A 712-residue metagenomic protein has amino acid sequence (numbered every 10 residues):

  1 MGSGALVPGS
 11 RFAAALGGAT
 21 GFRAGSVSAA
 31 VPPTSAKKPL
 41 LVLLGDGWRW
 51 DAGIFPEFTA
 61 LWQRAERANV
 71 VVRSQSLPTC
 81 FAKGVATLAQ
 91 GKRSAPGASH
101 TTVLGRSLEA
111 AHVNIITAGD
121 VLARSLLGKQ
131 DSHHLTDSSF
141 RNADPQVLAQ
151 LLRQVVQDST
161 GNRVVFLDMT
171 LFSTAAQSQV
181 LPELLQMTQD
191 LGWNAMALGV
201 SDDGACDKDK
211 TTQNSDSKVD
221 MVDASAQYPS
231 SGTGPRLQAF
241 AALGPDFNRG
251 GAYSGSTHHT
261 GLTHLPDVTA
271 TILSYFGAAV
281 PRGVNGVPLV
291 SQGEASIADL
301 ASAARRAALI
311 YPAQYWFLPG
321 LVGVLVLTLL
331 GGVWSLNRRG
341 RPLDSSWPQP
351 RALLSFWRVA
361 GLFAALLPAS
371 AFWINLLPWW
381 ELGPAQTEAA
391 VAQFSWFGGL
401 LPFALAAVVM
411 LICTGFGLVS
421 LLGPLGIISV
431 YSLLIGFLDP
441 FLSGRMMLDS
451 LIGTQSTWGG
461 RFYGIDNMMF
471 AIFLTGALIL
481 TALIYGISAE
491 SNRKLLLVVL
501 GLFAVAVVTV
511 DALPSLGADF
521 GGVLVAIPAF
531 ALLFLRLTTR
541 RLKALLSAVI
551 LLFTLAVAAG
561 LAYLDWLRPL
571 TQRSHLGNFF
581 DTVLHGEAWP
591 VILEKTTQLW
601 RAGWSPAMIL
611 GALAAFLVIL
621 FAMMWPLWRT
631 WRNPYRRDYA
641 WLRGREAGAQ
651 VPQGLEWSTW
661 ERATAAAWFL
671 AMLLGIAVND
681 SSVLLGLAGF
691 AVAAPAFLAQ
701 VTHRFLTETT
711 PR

Functional and structural regions predicted by a protein language model:
G9-P312: Soluble extramembrane regions of membrane proteins in the secretory/endomembrane system
S302-G453, M469-I479: Core alpha-helical transmembrane segments of integral membrane proteins
L309-W316, A389-F394, G453-F473, F580-L610: Short aromatic-rich membrane-water interface segments that cap or initiate transmembrane helices in multi-pass membrane
V324-G331, F397-F416, I465-Y485, V525-T539 (+2 more regions): Hydrophobic cores of alpha-helical transmembrane segments in multi-pass inner/ER membrane proteins, independent
L343-L367, G417-S429, N492-G501, L545-S547 (+2 more regions): Membrane-interfacial loop-to-transmembrane alpha-helix junctions, especially the N-terminal start
W379-W380, D511-F520, A677-L684: Membrane-interface helix caps and helix-loop-helix hairpins in membrane proteins
T414-V549, G560-F580: Generic detector of multi-pass transmembrane helix bundles and their immediately adjacent loops in polytopic membrane
F473-L474, V507, A544-F553, V557-R712: Long, compositionally biased intrinsically disordered regions
